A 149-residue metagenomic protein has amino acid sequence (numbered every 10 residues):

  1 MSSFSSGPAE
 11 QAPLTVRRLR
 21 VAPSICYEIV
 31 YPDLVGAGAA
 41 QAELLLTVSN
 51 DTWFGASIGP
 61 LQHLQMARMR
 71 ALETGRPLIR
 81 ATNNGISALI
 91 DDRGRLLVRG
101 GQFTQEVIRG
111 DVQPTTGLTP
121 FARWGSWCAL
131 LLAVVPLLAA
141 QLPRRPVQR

Functional and structural regions predicted by a protein language model:
M1-W124: Soluble catalytic domains of enzymes that build or remodel membrane lipids, polysaccharides, and related
R18, Q148-R149: Membrane-interfacial, low-structure loops and terminal tails that flank and connect transmembrane helices in multi-pass
F121-P146: Selective detector of the "anchor" transmembrane alpha-helix that sits immediately C-terminal
